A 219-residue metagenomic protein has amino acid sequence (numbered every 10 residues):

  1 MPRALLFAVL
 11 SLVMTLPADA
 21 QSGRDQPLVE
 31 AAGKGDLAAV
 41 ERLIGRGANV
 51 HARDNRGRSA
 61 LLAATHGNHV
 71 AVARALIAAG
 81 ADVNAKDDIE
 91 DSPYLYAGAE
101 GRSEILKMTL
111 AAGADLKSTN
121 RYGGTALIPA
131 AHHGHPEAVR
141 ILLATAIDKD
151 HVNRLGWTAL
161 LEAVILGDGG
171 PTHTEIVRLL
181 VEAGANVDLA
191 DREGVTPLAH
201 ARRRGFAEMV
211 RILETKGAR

Functional and structural regions predicted by a protein language model:
F7-T15: Bacterial N-terminal signal peptides
A18-R46, N55, R74, A78 (+2 more regions): Intrinsically disordered, low-complexity regulatory segments in ankyrin-centric signaling systems
E30-G35, A63-H69, Y96-R102, P129-H135 (+2 more regions): Ankyrin repeat A-helix N-terminal signature
A39, A71-V72, E104-I105, E137-A138 (+2 more regions): Conserved ankyrin/ankyrin-like repeat signature
I44-N49, R74-D82, K107-D115, R140-D148 (+2 more regions): Ankyrin repeat domain, specifically the short helix-to-loop turn at the C-terminus of the second helix of each repeat
D188-R219: Leucine-rich solenoid repeat scaffolds
